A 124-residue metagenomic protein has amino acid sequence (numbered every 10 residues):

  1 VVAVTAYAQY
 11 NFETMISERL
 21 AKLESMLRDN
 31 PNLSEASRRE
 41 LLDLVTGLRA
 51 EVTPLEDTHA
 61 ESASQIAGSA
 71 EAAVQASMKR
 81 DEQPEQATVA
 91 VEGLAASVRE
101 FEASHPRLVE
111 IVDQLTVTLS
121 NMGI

Functional and structural regions predicted by a protein language model:
V1-T5, D57: Short, intrinsically disordered, low-complexity terminal segments
V4, N11-R49: Short terminal alpha-helical segments
F12-M15, E40, S62, E85-V89 (+1 more regions): A generic short alpha-helical patch detector that favors 3-5-residue windows in or near N-terminal regions
L20, L27, L41, V45-L48 (+5 more regions): Generic L/I/V-rich hydrophobic alpha-helical segments across diverse proteins
P54-A87: Short, charged early-sequence alpha-helical segments and their helix-coil boundaries
A90-I124: Amphipathic alpha-helical binding modules
